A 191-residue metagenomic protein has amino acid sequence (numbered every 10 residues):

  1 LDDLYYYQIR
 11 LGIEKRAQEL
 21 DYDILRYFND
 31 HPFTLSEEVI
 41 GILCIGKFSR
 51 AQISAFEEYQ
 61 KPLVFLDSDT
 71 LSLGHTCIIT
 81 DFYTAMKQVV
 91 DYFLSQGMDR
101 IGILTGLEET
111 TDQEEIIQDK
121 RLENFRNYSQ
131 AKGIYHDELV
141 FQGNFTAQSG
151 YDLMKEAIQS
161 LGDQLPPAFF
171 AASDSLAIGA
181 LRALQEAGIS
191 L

Functional and structural regions predicted by a protein language model:
L1-D91, S95: Alpha-helical recognition/docking segments in bacterial nutrient-uptake and carbohydrate-utilization systems
L1-Q8, F28-P32, I78-Q88, L104-K155 (+1 more regions): Hinge/beta->alpha junction and helix N-cap segments in small-molecule ligand-binding domains
A17, F125, S129, I158 (+1 more regions): Conserved hydrophobic residues forming the short capping helix/wall of the S-adenosyl-L-methionine
P32-S36, K155-G162: Short amphipathic alpha-helix with an adjacent loop that forms part of the alpha/beta core around
E38-I45, G102-T105, L161-L176: Periplasmic-binding protein-like
S54-K61, A180-I189: Glycosyltransferases and closely related glycan-assembly transferases that use nucleotide-activated donors
Q130, D174, Q185-L191: Venus flytrap/periplasmic-binding-protein-like
